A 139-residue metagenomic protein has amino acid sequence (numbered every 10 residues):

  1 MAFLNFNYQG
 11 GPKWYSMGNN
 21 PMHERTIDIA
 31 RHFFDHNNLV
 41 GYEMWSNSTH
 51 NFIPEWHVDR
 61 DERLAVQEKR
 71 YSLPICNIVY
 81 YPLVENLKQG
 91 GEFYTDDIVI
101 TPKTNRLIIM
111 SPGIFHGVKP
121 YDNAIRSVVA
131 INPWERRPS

Functional and structural regions predicted by a protein language model:
M1-L107, G113, G117-S139: Fe(II)/2-oxoglutarate oxygenase catalytic core
